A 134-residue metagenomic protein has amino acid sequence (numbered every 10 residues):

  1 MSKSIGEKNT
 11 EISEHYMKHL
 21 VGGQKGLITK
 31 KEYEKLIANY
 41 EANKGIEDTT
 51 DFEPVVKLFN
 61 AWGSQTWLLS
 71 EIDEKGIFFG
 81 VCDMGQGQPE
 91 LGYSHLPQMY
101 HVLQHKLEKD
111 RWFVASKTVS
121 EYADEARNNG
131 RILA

Functional and structural regions predicted by a protein language model:
M1-A61, L133-A134: N-terminal domain-onset segments
K3-K8, A38, A42, C82 (+3 more regions): Intrinsic-disorder/low-complexity regions
I5, V21-K25, K44, K75 (+4 more regions): Feature targets compositionally biased, intrinsically disordered low-complexity regions with long contiguous runs
F52, F59, F78-F79, F113: Phenylalanine-focused residue identity feature
V56-K75: Hydrophobic/aromatic-rich, well-ordered segments within soluble, folded domains that form packed cores
L69-L103: Acidic, aromatic-enriched beta-alpha/helix-loop junctions
P89-A134: Helix-rich interaction surfaces within compact, conserved domain-sized segments that mediate assembly or partner
